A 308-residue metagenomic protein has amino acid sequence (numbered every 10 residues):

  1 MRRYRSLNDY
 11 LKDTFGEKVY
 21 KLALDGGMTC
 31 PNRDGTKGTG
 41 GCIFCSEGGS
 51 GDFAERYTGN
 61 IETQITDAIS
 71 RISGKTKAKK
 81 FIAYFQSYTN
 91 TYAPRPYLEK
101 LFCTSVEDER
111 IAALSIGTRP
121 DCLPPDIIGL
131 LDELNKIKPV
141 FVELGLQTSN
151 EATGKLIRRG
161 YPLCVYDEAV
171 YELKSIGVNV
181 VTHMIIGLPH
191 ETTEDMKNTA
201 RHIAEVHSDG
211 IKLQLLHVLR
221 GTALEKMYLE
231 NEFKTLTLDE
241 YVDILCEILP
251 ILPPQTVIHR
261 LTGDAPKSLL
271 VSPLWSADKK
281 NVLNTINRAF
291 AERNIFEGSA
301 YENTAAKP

Functional and structural regions predicted by a protein language model:
M1-D9, D13, K18-Y20, G210 (+1 more regions): Auxiliary Fe-S-binding modules of radical SAM enzymes
M1-G41, S46-I82: N-terminal [4Fe-4S]-dependent radical SAM core
Y20-L24, F81-A83, L114-I116, V140-L144 (+3 more regions): Hydrophobic faces of well-ordered beta-strands that scaffold small-molecule active sites in alpha/beta enzyme cores
G48-A68, I72-R95, R110-L123, P139-V165 (+1 more regions): Core AdoMet radical
I72-G74, L101-E109, G129-P139, Y171-S175: Acidic (Asp/Glu)-rich catalytic clusters
R95-F102, P124-E133, I157: Distinct, well-ordered alpha-helical segments
E99-C103, D132, T192-D209, A265-N287: Short, electropositive alpha-helical surface patch
C164-A223, D239-D264: Conserved C-terminal portion of the radical SAM core fold that forms the substrate/S-adenosylmethionine-binding
